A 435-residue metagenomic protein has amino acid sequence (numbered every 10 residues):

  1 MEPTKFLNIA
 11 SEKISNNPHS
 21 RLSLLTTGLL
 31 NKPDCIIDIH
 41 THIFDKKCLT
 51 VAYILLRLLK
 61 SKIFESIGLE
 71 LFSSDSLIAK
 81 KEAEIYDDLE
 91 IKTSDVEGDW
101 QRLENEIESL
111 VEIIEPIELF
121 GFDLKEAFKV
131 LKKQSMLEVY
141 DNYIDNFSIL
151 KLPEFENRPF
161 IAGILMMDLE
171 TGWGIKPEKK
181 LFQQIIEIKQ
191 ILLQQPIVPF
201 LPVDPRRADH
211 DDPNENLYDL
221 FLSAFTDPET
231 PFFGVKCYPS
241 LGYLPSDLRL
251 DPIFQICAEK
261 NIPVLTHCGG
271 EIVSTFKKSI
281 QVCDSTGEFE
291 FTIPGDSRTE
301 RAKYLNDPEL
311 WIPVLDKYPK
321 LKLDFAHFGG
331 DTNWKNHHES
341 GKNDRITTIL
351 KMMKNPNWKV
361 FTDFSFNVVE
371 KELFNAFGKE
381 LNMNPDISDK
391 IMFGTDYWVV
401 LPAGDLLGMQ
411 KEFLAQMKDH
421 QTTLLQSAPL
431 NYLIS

Functional and structural regions predicted by a protein language model:
M1-C35, V51-D123, V130-L150, T230-F233 (+1 more regions): Mid-to-C-terminal alpha-helical segments outside catalytic/metal-binding sites
P3-S11, S15-L22, F232, Y243-M392: Catalytic pocket-lining loop regions of alpha/beta-barrel enzymes, especially the amidohydrolase/enolase/GH5 lineages
I37-I39, G163-L165, F200-P202, K236 (+3 more regions): Active-site neighborhood of phospho(di)ester-bond hydrolases with catalytic His/Asp-centered motifs
I39-I67, S73, C268-I280: Short, solvent-exposed beta-strand-terminating loops
P116-V139, I144, S148-P205: Short, well-structured secondary-structure segments
E126-Q134, D168-G172, K236-D247, I293-Y304: The substrate-binding groove and active-site-proximal loops of carbohydrate-active enzymes, especially glycoside
D145-E154, P177-L192, L241-I272: Aromatic-lined substrate-binding rim segments of carbohydrate-active enzymes
E170-K180, P205-E215, L241-L248, D331-S340 (+2 more regions): Acidic-and-aromatic substrate-binding clefts and catalytic sites of carbohydrate-active enzymes
